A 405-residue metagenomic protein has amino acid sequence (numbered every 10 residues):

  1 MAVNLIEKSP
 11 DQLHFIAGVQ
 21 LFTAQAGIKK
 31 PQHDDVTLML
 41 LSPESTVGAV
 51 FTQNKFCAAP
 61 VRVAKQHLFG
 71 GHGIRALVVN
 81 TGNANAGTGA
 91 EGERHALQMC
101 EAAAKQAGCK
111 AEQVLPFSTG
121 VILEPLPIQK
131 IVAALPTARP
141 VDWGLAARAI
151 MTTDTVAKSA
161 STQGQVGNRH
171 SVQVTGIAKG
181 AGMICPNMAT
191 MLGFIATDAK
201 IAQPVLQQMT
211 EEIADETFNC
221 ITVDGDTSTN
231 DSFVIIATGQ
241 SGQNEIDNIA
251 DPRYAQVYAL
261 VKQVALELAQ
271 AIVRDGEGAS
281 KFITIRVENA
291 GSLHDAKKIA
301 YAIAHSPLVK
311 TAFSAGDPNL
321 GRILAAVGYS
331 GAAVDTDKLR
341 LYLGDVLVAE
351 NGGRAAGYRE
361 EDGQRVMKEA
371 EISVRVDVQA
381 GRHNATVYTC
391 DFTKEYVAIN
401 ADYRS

Functional and structural regions predicted by a protein language model:
A2-R94, K105-S405: A structural signal for small-residue-enriched, beta-sheet-centric alpha/beta enzyme cores and oligomeric scaffold folds
C100: Generic structural marker for isolated residues within well-ordered, non-membrane alpha-helices of soluble domains
